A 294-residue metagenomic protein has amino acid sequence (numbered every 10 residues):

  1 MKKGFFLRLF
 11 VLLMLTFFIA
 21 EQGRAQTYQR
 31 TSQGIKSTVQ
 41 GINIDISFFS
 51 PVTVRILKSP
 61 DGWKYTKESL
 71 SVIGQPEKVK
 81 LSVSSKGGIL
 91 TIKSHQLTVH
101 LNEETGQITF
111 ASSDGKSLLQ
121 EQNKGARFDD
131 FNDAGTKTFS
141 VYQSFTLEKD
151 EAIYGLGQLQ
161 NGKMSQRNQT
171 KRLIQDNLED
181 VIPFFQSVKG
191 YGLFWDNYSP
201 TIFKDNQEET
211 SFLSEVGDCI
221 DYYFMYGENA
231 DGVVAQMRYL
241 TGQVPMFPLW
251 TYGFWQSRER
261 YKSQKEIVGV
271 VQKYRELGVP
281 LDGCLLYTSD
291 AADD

Functional and structural regions predicted by a protein language model:
M1-K2, A20, L119, T136 (+1 more regions): Generic cytosolic/nucleocytoplasmic N-terminal low-complexity/intrinsically disordered segments
M1-T27: Bacterial Sec-dependent N-terminal signal peptides
L7, G23-T251, Q256-E259, S263-Q272: N-terminal accessory segment at the very beginning of proteins
G269-L286: Catalytic domains of carbohydrate-active enzymes, especially glycoside hydrolases
Y287-D294: Conserved small/polar residues in nucleotide/adenosyl-binding loops
